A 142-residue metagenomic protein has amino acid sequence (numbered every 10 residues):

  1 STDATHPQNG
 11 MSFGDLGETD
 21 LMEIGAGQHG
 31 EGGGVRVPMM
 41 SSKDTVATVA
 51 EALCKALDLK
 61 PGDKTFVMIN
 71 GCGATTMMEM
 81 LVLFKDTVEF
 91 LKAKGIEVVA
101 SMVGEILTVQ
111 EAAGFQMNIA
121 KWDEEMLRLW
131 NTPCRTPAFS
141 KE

Functional and structural regions predicted by a protein language model:
S1-L81: Mixed-charge interfacial surface used for oligomerization/domain docking and macromolecular partner engagement
A52-E142: C-terminal non-catalytic interaction/assembly regions of soluble proteins
